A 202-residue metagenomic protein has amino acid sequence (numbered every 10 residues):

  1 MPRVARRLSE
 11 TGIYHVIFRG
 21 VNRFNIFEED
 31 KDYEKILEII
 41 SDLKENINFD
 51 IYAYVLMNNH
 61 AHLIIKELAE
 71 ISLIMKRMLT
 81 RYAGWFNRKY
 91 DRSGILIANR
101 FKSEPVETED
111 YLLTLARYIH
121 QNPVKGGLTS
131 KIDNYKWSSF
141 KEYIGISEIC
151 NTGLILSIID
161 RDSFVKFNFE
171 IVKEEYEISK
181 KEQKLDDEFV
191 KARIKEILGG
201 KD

Functional and structural regions predicted by a protein language model:
M1-A53, M57, K66-D202: Short Pro-Cys-Gly-centered "Cys-loop" motif that presents a nucleophilic cysteine in a tight turn
